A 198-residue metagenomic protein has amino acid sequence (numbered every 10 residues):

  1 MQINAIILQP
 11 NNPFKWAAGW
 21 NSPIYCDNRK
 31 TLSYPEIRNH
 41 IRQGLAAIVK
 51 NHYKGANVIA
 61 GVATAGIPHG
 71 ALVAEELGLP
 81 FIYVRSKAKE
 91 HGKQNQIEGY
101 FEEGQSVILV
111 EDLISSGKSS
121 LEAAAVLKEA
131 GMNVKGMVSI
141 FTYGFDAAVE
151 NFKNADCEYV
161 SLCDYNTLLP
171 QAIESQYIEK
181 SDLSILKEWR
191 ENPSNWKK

Functional and structural regions predicted by a protein language model:
M1-H52: Active-site-facing substrate-recognition patch
L45-N57, L127-A130: Phosphate/pyrophosphate-binding loops at sites that engage ATP/ADP/AMP, CoA/4′-phosphopantetheine, polyphosphate
H52, G99-E103, A130, N151: Solvent-exposed alpha-helices and their adjacent loops that cap or buttress functional pockets in soluble metabolic
K54-A63, V138: Short glycine-rich phosphate-binding loop at a beta-alpha junction
N57, Q105, K135: Conserved acidic residues
G70-I108, S116-E122: Short, glycine/charge-rich flexible loops or terminal/linker lids adjacent to PRPP-binding catalytic cores
A125-K198: PRPP-dependent phosphoribosyltransferase catalytic core
